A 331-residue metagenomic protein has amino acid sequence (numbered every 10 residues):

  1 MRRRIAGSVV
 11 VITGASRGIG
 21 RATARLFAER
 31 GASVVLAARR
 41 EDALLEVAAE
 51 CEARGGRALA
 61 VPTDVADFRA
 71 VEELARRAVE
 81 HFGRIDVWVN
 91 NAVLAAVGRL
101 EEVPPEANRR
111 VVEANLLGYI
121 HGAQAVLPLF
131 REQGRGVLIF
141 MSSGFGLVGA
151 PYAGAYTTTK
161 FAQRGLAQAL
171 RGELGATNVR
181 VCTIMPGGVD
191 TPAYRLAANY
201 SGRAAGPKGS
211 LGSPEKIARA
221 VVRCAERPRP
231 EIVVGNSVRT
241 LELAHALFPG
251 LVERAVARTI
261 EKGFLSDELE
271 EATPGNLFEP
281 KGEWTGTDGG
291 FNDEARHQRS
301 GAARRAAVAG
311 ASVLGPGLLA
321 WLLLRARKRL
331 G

Functional and structural regions predicted by a protein language model:
V9, S16-R17: Conserved glycine-rich cofactor-binding loop
R30-E46: Conserved glycine-rich Rossmann-like NAD(P)H-binding loop of the short-chain dehydrogenase/reductase
E41, P62-E73, P105: The beta1-alpha1 cofactor-binding region of Rossmann-like NAD(H)/NADP(H)-dependent oxidoreductases
R99-L100, P104-R109: Substrate-binding pocket helix/loop in short-chain dehydrogenase/reductase
A123, T159: Active-site helix of classical SDR
S143: Residue(s) in the substrate-gating loop at a strand-loop-helix junction that position the organic substrate next
A176-E268: SDR active-site lid
